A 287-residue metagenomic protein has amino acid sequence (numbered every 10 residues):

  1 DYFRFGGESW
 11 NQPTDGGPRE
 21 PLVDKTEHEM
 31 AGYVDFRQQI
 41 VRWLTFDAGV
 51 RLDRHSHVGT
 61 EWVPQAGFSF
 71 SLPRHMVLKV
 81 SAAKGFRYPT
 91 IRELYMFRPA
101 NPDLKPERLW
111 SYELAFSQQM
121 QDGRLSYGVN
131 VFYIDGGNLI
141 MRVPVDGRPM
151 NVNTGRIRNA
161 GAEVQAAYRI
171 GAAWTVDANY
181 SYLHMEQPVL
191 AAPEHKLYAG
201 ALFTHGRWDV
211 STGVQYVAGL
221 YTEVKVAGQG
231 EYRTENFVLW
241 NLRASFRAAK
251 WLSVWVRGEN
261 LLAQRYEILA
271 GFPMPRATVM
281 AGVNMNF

Functional and structural regions predicted by a protein language model:
D1-V58, S71, L125-V131, D177: Face-selective signature of the C-terminal outer-membrane beta-barrel domain
Y2, S9-D15, M30, V50-S56 (+10 more regions): Transmembrane beta-strands of outer-membrane beta-barrel pores
F3-G7, F46-A48, P64, L78-V80 (+7 more regions): Transmembrane beta-strands of outer-membrane beta-barrel proteins
T26-M30, T60-W62, R108-Y112, R156-A160 (+3 more regions): Residues that define the transmembrane beta-barrel architecture of outer-membrane proteins
R37-Q38, L52, T60, F70-S71 (+10 more regions): Residue-level signature of outer-membrane beta-barrel architecture
Q39-T45, V131-D135, V152-E223, S253-V254 (+1 more regions): Gram-negative outer-membrane beta-barrel transporters
V77, S81-G137, V143-R169, V189-H195 (+1 more regions): Outer-membrane beta-barrel signature, preferentially recognizing the C-terminal barrel domain of Gram-negative
D135-G137, Y216-K225, L242-F287: C-terminal beta-signal and adjacent terminal beta-strands/loops of Gram-negative outer-membrane beta-barrel proteins
